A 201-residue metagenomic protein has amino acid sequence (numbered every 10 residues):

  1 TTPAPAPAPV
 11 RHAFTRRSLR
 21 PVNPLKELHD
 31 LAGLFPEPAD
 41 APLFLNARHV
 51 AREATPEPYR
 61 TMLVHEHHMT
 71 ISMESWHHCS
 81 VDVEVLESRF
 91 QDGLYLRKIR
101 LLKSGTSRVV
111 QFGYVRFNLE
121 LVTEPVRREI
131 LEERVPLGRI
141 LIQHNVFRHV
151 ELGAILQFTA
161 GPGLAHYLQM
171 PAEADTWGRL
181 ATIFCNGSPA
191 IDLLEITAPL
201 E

Functional and structural regions predicted by a protein language model:
T1-T2, T106: Generic alpha-helix initiation/capping and coil-helix boundary signal
T2-P9: Compositionally biased, low-complexity flexible segments
R11-L96, R100-W177, F184-E201: N-terminal domain-onset segments
